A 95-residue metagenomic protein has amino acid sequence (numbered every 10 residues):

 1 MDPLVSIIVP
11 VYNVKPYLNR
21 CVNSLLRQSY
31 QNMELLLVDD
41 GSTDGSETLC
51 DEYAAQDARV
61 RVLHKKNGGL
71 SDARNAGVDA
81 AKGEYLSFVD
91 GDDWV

Functional and structural regions predicted by a protein language model:
M1-R27: N-proximal low-complexity "stem/linker" segments adjacent to membrane-targeting elements
N19, M33, D44-E52: Acidic helix N-cap motif at the loop->helix transition within catalytic regions of sugar-transfer enzymes
S24, D39-T48: A conserved acidic beta->alpha catalytic loop
M33-G41, R61-K66, D90-G91: Short beta-strand/loop segment that forms part of the nucleotide-sugar
Q56-V60: A short helix-to-beta-strand connector/capping loop
K65-A81: Glycine-rich, basic loop-to-helix element that forms the pyrophosphate-binding segment of sugar-nucleotide handling
L86: Short aromatic/hydrophobic "clamp" motif used to bind/position activated sugar donors
D93-V95: Acidic metal-phosphate-binding loop of nucleotide-sugar-dependent transferases
